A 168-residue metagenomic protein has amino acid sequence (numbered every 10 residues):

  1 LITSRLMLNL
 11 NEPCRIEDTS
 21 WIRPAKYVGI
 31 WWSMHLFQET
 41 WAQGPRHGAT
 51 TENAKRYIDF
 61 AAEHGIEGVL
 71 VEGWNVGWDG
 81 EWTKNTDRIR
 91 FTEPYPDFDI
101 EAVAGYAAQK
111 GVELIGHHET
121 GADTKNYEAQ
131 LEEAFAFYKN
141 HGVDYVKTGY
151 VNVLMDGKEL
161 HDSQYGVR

Functional and structural regions predicted by a protein language model:
L1-Q109: Conserved structural scaffold segments of CAZyme catalytic domains across common CAZy folds
G73-R168: Aromatic- and carboxylate-enriched substrate-binding clefts and catalytic-loop regions of carbohydrate-active enzymes
